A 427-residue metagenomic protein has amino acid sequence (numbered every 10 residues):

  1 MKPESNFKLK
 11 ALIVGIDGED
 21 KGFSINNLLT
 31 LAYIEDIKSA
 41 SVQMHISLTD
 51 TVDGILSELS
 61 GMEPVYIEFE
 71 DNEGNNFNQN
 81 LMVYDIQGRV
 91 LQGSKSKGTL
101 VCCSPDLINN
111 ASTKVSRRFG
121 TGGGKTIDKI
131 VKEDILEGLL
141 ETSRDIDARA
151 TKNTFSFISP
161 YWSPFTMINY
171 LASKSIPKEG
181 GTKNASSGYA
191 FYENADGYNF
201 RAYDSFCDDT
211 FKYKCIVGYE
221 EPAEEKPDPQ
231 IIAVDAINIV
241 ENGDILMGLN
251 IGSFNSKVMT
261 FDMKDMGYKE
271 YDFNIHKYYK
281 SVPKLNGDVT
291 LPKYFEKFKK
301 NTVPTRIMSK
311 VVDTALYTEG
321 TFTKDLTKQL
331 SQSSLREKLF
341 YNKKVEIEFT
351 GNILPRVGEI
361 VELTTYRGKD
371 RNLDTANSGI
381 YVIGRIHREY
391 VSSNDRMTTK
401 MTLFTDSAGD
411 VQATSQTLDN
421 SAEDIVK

Functional and structural regions predicted by a protein language model:
M1-A32, N76-F77, N420-I425: Polar/acidic, low-complexity leader/linker segments enriched in S/T/G and N/D
K10, V42, E63, F77-Q79 (+7 more regions): Envelope-exposed proteins and targeting segments
A11-G15, E63-N72, G358-R371: Short conserved beta-strand and strand-loop elements enriched in small hydrophobics with frequent Asp/Gly
I25-N26, E70-C102, T365, K369-M401: Short beta-strand and beta-hairpin "edge-sheet" elements
Y33-E58, E221-K427: An acidic/polar, Gly/Ser/Thr-rich interaction patch typically located in mid-to-C-terminal regions of proteins
T49-T51, E70-N72, M82-V90, C103-I108 (+6 more regions): Solvent-exposed coil/turn segments that connect beta secondary-structure elements in extracytoplasmic/periplasmic
D53-D145, S156-F157, A172, I176: Surface-exposed cap/loop segments at beta↔alpha junctions
K97, D147-M247: Short beta-strand-centered interaction patches in the first periplasmic/extracellular domains of large envelope
